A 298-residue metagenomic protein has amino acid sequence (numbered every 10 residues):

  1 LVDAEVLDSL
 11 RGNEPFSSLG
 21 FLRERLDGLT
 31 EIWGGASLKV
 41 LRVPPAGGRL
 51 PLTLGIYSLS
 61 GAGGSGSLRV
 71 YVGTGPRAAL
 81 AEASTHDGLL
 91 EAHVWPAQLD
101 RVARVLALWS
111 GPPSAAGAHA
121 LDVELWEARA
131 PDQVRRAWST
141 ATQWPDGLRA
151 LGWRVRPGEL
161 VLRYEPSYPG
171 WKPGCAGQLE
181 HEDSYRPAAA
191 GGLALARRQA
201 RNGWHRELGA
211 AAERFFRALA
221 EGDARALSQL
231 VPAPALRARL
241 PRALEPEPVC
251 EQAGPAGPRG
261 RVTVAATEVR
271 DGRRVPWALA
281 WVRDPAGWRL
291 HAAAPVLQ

Functional and structural regions predicted by a protein language model:
L1-E14, A115, A120-Q298: Acidic, small-residue rich beta-repeat scaffolds with periodic aromatic anchors
L1-H86, P234: Terminal domain-start segments
G35-R42, D87-A97, Q143-W153: Repeated scaffold domains used in trafficking and secretory/extracellular systems, primarily beta-propellers
P44, P96-Q98, W281-P285: Short, low-complexity Ser/Thr-rich regulatory SLiMs
G48-S60, V102-A115, R156-W171: Short beta-strand elements that form the blades of beta-propeller/WD-repeat-like and other beta-sheet-rich scaffold
R49-L50, S65, A103, A120 (+1 more regions): A structure-centric signal for secondary-structure junctions around beta-strands
L68-A92, L121-W144: Extracellular C-terminal loop/segment signatures of secreted glycoproteins
T85-A107, A200-A211: Surface-exposed beta-loop interaction hotspot
